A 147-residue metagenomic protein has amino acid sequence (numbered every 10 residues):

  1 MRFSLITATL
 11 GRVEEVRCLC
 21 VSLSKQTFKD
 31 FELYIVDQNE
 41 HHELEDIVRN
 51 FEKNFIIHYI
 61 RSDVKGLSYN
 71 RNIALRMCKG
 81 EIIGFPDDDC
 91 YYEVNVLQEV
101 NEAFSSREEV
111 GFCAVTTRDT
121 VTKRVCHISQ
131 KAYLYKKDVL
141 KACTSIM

Functional and structural regions predicted by a protein language model:
M1-K25: N-proximal low-complexity "stem/linker" segments adjacent to membrane-targeting elements
C20-R61: Acidic donor-binding segment of Leloir-type glycosyltransferases
C20-V21, E45, N72, G80 (+1 more regions): Short alpha-helix within the catalytic core of nucleotide-sugar-dependent glycosyltransferases
S62-C78: Glycine-rich, basic loop-to-helix element that forms the pyrophosphate-binding segment of sugar-nucleotide handling
I83: Short aromatic/hydrophobic "clamp" motif used to bind/position activated sugar donors
D87-Y91: The conserved acidic donor/metal-binding loop of glycosyltransferases
N95-H127: Conserved donor NDP-sugar-binding/catalytic core segment of glycosyltransferases
V115, D119, C126-M147: Short, flexible, basic/aromatic active-site loop/helix in glycosyltransferases
